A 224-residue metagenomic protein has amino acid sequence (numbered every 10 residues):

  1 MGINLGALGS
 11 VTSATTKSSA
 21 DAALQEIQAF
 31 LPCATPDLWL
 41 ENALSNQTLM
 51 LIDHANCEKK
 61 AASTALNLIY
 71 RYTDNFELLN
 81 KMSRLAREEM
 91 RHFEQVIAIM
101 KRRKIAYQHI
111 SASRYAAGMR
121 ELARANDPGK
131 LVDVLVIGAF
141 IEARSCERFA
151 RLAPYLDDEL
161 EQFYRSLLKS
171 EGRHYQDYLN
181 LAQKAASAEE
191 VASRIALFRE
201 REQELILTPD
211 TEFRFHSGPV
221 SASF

Functional and structural regions predicted by a protein language model:
G2-F224: Non-heme di-metal
